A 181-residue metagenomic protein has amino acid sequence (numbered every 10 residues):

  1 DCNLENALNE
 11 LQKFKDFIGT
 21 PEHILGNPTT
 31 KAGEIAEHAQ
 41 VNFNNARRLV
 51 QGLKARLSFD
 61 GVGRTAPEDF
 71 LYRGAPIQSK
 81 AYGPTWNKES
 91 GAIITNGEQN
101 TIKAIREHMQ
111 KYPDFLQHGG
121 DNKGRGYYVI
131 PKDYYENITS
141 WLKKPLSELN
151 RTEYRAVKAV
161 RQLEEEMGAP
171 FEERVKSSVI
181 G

Functional and structural regions predicted by a protein language model:
D1-E10, G119: Interfaces and regulatory segments of ATP-dependent nucleotide/adenylate/phosphodiester-chemistry enzymes
N6-N9, K13-D16, N42, A46 (+3 more regions): Charged/polar, solvent-exposed surface patches and flexible loops
L8-H23, I35, I138-P145, L149-T152 (+1 more regions): Charged, low-complexity, helix-prone segments enriched in Lys/Glu/Asp/Gln
Q12-I105: Catalytic centers of nucleases
Q99-G181: Metal-dependent nuclease catalytic core centered on acidic motifs
